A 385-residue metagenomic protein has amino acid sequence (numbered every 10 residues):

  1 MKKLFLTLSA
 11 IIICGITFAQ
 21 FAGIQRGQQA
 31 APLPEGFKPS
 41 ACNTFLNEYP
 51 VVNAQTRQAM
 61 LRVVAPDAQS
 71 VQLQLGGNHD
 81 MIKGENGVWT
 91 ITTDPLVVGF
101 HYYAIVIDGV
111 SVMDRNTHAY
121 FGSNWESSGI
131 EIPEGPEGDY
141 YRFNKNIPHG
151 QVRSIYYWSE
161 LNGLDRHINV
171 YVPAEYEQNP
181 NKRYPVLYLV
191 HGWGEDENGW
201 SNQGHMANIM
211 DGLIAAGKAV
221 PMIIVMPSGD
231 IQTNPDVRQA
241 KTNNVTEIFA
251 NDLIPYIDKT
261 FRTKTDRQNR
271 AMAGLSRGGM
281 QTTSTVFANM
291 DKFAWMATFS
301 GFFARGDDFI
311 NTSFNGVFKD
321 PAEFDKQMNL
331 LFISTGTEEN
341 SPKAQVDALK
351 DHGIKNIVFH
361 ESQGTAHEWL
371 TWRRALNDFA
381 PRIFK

Functional and structural regions predicted by a protein language model:
M1-Q25: Bacterial Sec-dependent N-terminal signal peptides
F21-N47, V51-H79, K83-K385: Non-catalytic cap/lid and distal C-terminal segments of serine-dependent acyl enzymes
